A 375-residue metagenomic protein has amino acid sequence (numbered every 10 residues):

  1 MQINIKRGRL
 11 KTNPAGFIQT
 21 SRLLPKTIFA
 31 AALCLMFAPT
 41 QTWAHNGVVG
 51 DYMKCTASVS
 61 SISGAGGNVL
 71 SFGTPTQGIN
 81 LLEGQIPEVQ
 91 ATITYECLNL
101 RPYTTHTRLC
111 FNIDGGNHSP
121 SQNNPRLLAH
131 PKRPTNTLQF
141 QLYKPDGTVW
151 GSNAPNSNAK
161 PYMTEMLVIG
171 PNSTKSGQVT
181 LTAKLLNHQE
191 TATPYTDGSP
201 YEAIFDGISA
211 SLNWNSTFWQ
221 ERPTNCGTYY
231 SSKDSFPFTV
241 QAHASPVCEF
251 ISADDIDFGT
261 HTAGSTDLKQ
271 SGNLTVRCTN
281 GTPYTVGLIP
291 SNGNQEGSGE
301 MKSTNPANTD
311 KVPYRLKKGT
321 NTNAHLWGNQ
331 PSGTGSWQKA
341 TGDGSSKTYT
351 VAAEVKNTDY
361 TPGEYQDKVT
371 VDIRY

Functional and structural regions predicted by a protein language model:
M1-L23: N-terminal secretory signal peptides that target proteins for export/translocation
P25-A30: Sec-dependent signal peptide recognition, specifically the positively charged N-region followed immediately by
F37-Q41: N-terminal signal peptide c-region/cleavage motif recognized by signal peptidases
A44-R126, K175, T182-A307, D343-Y375: N-terminal small/polar-rich segments of proteins
N112-D114, Q141-P145, I289, R315-G319: Predominantly extracellular/luminal cell-surface or secreted proteins
P120-T174: A surface-exposed loop-and-adjacent beta-strand signature within N-terminal beta-sandwich domains that mediate ligand
T164-P171, G259, G335-T341, K356-N357: Beta-strand-rich interaction surfaces with strong enrichment in secreted/lumenal proteins
